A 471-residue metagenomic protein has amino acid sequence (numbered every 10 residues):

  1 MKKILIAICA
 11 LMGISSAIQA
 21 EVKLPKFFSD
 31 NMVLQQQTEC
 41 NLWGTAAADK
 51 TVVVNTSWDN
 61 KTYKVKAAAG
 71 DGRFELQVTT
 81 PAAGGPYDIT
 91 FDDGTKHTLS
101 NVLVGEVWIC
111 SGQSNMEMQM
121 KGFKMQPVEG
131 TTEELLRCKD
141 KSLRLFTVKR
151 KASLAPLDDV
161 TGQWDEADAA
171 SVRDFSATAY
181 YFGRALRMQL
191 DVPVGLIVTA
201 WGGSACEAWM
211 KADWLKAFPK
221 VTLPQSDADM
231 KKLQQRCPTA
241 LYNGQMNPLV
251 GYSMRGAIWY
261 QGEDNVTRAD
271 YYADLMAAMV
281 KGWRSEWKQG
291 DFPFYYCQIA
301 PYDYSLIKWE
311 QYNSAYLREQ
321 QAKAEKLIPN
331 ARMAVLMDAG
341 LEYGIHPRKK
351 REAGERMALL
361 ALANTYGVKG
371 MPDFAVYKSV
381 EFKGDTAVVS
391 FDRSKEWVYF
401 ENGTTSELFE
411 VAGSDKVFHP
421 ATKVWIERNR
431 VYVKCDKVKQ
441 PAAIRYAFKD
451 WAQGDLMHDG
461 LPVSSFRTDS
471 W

Functional and structural regions predicted by a protein language model:
M1-E21: Bacterial Sec-dependent N-terminal signal peptides
E21-W471: Cell-envelope and extracellular/periplasmic
